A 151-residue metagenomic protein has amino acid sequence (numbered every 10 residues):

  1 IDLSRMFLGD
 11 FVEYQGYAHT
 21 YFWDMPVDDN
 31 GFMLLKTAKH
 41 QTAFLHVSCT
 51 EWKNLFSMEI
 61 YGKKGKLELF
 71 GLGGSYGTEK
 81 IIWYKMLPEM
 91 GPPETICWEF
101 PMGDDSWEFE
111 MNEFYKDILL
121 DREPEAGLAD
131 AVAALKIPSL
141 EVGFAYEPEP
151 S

Functional and structural regions predicted by a protein language model:
I1-S4, T78-I81, E108-N112, L135-P138: A general structural signal for well-ordered alpha-helical segments in protein cores
I1-T42, V47-K53, E59, A129-A133: Rossmann-like dinucleotide-binding domain that binds NAD(P)(H)
A38, E113-S151: C-terminal helix-rich "cap/oligomerization" subdomain common to oxidoreductases
K53-L55, Y61, F70, S75-T78 (+1 more regions): C-terminal substrate-binding/catalytic lobe of Rossmann-fold NAD(P)-dependent oxidoreductases
M58, Y76-G91: Short polybasic amphipathic segments
I96-P101, S151: Generic detection of short hydrophobic beta-strand segments and adjacent strand-loop junctions
E99-M111, A126: Active-site loop of classical SDR/Rossmann-like NAD(P)-dependent oxidoreductases, centered on the catalytic Tyr-X3-Lys
